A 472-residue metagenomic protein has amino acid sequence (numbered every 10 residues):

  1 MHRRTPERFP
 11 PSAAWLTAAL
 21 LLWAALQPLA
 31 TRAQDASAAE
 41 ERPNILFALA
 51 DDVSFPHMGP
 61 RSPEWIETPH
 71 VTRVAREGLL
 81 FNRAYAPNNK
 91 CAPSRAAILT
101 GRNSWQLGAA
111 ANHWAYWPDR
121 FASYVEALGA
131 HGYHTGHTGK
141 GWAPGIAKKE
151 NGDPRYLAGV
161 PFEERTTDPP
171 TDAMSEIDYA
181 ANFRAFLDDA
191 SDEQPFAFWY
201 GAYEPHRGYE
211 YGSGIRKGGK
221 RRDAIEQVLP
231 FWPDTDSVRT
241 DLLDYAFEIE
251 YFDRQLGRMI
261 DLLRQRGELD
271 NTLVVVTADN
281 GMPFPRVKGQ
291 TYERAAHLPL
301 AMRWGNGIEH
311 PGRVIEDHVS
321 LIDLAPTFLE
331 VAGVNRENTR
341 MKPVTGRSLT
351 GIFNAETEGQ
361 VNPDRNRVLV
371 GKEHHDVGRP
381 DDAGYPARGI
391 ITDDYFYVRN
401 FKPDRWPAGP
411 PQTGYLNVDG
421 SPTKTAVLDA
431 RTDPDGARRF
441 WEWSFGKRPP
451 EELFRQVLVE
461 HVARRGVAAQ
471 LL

Functional and structural regions predicted by a protein language model:
M1-P11: N-terminal secretory signal peptides that target proteins for export/translocation
L16-L21, L29-H461, A469-Q470: Formylglycine-dependent sulfatase
